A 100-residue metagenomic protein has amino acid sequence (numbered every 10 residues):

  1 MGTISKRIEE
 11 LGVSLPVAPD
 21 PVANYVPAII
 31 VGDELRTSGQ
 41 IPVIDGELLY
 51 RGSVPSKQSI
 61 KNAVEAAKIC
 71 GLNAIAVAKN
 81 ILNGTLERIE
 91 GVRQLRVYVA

Functional and structural regions predicted by a protein language model:
M1-A100: Short, polar/acidic, helix-capping and beta-turn segments at strand->helix junctions that line the mouths
